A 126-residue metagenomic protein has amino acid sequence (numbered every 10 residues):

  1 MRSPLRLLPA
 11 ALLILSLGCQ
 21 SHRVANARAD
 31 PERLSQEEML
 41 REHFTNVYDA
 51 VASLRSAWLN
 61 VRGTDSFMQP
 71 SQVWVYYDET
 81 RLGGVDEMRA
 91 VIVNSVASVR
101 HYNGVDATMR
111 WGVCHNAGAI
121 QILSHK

Functional and structural regions predicted by a protein language model:
M1-L8: Bacterial N-terminal signal peptides that target proteins for export
L15-G18: C-terminal motif of bacterial Sec signal peptides marking the signal peptidase cleavage site
Q20-H22: Bacterial signal peptide processing site
A29, E42, M68-Q72, N94-V96 (+1 more regions): Extracytoplasmic
A29-Y48, W74-L82, S124: Short, polar/charged loop or turn motifs at beta-strand boundaries
E38-S66: Post-signal-peptide N-terminal segment of Sec-exported extracytoplasmic proteins
F67-V105: Periplasmic plug
V96-K126: A beta-strand signature from Gram-negative outer-membrane beta-barrel systems, especially the internal plug domain
